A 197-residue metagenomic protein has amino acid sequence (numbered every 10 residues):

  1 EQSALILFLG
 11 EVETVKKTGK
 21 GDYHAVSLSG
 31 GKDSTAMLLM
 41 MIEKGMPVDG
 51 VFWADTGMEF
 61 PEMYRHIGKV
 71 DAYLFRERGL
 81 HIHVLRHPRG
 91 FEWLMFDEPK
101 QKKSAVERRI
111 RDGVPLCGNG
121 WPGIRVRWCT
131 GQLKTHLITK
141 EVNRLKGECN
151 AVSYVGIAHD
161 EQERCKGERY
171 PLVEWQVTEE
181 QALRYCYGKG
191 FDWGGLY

Functional and structural regions predicted by a protein language model:
E1-Y197: Nucleotide-activated chemistry modules centered on ATP-dependent adenylation/adenylyltransferase
